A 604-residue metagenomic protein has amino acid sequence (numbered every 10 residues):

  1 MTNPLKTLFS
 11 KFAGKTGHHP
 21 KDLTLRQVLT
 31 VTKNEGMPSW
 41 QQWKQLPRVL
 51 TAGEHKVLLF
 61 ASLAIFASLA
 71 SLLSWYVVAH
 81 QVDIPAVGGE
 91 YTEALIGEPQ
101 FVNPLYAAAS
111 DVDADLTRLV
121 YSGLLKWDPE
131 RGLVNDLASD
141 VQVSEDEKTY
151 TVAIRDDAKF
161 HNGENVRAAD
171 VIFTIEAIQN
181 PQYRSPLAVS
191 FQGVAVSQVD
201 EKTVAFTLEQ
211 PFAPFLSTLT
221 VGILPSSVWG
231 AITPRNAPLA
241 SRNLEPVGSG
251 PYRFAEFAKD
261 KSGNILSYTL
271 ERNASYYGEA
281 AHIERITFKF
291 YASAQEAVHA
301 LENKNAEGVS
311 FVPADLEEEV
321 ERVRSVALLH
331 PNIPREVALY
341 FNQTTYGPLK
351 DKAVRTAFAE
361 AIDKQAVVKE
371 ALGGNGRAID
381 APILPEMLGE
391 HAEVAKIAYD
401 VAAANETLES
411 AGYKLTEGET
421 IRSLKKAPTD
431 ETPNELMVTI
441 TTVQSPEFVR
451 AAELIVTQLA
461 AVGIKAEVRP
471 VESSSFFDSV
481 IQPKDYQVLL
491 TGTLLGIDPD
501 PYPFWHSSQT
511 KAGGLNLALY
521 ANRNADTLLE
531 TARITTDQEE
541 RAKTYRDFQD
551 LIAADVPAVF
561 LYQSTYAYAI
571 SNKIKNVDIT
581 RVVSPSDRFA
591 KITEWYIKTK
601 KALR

Functional and structural regions predicted by a protein language model:
T2-R26, S74, V337, A361-A395 (+2 more regions): Detector for C-terminal structural segments
P4-G36, D140-R184, A205, A297-A300 (+1 more regions): Aromatic- and charge-enriched surface segment that lines or borders ligand/interaction sites
L72-W75, L187-P234: Surface-exposed binding/hinge segments that line and control ligand-binding clefts or catalytic entry sites
L95-E145, E176, V247-S249: N-terminal lobe/hinge region of extracytoplasmic solute-binding protein
G97-A114, L137-A138, E164, P186 (+4 more regions): A structural "hinge/loop" feature
V221-A281, R285, Q295, V401-S410 (+1 more regions): Gly/Pro-rich hinge or "lid" segments in bacterial periplasmic/extracellular proteins
N264-R272, K350-T457, D547, K601-L603: Append "and occasionally in soluble cytosolic enzymes with long acidic Gly/Pro-rich linkers
N273-E319, V456, K465-E467: Ligand-site clamp/hinge motif
